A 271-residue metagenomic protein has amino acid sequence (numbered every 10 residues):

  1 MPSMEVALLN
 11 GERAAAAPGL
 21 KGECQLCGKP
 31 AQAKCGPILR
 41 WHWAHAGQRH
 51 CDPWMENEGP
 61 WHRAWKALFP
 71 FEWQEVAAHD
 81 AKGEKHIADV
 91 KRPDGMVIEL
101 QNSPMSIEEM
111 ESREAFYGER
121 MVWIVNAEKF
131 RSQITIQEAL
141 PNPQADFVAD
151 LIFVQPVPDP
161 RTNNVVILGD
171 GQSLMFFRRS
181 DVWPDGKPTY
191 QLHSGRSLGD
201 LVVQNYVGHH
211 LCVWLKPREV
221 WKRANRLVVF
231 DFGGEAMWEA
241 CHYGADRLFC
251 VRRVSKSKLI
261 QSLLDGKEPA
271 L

Functional and structural regions predicted by a protein language model:
M1-G19, K129-L271: Non-catalytic C-terminal interaction segments of nucleic acid-processing enzymes
M1-Q74, D80, S255-L271: Nuclease-adjacent, charged terminal/linker segments that flank catalytic cores
A15-P18, G28-K34, W61-S112, K129-P141: Active-site metal-binding core of divalent-cation-utilizing nuclease and nuclease-like domains
R120-V125: Short hydrophobic alpha-helical runs that function as membrane-insertion/retention elements
